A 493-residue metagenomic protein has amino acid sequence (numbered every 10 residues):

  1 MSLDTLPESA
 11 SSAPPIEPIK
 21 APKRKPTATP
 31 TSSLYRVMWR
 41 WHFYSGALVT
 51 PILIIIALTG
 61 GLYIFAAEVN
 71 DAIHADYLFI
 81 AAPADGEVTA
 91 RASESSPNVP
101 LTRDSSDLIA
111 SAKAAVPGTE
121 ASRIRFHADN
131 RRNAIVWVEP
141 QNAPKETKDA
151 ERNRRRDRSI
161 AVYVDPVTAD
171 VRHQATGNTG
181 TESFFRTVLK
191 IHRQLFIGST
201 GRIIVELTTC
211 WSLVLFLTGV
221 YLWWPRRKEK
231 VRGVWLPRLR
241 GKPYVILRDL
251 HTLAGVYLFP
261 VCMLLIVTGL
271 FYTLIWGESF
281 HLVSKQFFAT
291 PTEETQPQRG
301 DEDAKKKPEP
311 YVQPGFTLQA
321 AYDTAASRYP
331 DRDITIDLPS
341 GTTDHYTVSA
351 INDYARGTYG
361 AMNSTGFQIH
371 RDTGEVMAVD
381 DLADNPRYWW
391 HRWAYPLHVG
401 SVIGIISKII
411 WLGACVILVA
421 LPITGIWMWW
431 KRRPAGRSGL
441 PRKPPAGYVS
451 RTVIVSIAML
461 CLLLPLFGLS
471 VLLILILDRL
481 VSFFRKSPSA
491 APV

Functional and structural regions predicted by a protein language model:
S2-V493: Conserved histidines in hydrophobic membrane contexts and catalytic metal-binding motifs
